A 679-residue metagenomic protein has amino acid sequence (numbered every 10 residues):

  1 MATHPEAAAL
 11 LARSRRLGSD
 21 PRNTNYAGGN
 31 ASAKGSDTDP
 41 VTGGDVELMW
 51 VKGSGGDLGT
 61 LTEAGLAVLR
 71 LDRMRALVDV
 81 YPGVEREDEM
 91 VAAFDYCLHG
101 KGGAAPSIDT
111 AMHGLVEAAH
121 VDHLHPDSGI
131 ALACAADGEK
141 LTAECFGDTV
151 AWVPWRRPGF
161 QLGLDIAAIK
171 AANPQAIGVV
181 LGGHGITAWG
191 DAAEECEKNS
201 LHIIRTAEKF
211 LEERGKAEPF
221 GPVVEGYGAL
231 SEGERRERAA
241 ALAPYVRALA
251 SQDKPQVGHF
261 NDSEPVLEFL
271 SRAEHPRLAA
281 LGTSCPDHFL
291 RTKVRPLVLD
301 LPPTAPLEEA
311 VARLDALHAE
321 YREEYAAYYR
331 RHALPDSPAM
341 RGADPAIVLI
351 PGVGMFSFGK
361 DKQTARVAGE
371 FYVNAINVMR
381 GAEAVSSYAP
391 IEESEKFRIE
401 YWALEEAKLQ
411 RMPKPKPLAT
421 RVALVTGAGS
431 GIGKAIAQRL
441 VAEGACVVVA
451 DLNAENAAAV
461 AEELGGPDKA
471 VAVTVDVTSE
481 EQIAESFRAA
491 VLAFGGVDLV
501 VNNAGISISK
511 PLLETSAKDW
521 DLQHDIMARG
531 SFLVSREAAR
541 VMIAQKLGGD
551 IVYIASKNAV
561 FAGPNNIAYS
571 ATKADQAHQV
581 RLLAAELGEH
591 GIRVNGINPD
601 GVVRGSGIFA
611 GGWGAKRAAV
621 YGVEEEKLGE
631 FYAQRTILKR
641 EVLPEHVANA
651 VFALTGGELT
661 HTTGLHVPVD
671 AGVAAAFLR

Functional and structural regions predicted by a protein language model:
M1-A423, A435: Glycine-rich flexible loops
V501, G588, R593, T662-G664: Short, small/polar-rich loop/turn modules that mediate ligand/substrate recognition or access, typified
P511-L512, S516-H524, Y632: Substrate-binding pocket helix/loop in short-chain dehydrogenase/reductase
S535, T572: Active-site helix of classical SDR
R540, A544, A585-E586, T660: Alpha-helical segment proximal to the catalytic Tyr-Lys
S556: Residue(s) in the substrate-gating loop at a strand-loop-helix junction that position the organic substrate next
L659, T663-R679: Short C-terminal tail/terminal secondary-structure segment of NAD(P)H-dependent dehydrogenase/reductase domains
